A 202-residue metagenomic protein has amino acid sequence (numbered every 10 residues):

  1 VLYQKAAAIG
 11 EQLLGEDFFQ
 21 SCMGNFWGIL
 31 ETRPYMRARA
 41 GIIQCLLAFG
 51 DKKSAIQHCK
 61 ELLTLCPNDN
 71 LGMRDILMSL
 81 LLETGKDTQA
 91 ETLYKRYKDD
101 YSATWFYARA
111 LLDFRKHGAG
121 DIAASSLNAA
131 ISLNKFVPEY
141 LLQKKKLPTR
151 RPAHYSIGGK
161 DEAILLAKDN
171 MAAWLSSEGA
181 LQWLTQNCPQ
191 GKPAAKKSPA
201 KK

Functional and structural regions predicted by a protein language model:
L2-Q12, K60-P67, L82, K95-A103 (+1 more regions): TPR/TPR-like (Sel1-like) alpha-helical repeat modules
A7-T32, L63-L65: Flexible helix-coil transition and linker loops at the boundaries of alpha-helical arrays
W27-P34, D51, D69, Y101-S102: Structural signature of alpha-solenoid helical repeat junctions
L30, L65, Y97-K98, S156-G159: Structural signature of alpha-solenoid helical repeat scaffolds
R109-K202: Long, ordered, amphipathic alpha-helical scaffolds
